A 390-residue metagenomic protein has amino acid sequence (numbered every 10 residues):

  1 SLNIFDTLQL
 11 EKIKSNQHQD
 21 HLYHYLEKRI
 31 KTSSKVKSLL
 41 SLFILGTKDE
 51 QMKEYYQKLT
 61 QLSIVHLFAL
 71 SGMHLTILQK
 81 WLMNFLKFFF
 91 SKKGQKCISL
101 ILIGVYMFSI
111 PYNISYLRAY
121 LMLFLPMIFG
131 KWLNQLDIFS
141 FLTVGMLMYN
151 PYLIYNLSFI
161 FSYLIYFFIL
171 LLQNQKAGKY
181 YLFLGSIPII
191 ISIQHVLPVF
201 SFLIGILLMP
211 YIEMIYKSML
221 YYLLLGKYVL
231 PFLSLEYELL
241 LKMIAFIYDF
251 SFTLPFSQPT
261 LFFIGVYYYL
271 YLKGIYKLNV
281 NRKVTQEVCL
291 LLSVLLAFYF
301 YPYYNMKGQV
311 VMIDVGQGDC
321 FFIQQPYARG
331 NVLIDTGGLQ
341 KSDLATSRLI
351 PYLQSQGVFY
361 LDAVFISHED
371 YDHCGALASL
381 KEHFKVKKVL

Functional and structural regions predicted by a protein language model:
S1-H66, L344-Y360: Membrane-interface helix/helix-cap signal primarily in integral membrane proteins
F43, S71, P111, S158 (+9 more regions): Divalent metal-coordination and catalytic microenvironments
Y55-I204, S218, P259-N305: Hydrophobic alpha-helical transmembrane segments in multi-pass membrane proteins
Q61, I191-L207, Y211-I212, Y216-G265: Membrane-interface amphipathic/re-entrant loop segments adjacent to transmembrane helices in multi-pass membrane
N305-Q356, Y360: Conserved beta-strand hairpin/beta-sheet module of binuclear metal-dependent hydrolase folds, prominently
L361-D372: Metallo-beta-lactamase
Y371-L390: Active-site HxH/HxHxD metal-binding segment of metal-dependent hydrolases
